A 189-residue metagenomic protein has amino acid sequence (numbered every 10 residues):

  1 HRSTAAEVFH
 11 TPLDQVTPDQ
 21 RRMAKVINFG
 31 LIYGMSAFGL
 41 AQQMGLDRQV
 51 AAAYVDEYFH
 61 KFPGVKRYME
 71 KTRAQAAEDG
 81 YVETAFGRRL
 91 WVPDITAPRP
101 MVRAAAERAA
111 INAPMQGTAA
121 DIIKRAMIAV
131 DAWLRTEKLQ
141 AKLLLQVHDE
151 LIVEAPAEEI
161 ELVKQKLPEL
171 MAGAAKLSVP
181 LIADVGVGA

Functional and structural regions predicted by a protein language model:
H1-A189: Conserved catalytic core of nucleotide polymerization and phosphodiester-bond processing enzymes
